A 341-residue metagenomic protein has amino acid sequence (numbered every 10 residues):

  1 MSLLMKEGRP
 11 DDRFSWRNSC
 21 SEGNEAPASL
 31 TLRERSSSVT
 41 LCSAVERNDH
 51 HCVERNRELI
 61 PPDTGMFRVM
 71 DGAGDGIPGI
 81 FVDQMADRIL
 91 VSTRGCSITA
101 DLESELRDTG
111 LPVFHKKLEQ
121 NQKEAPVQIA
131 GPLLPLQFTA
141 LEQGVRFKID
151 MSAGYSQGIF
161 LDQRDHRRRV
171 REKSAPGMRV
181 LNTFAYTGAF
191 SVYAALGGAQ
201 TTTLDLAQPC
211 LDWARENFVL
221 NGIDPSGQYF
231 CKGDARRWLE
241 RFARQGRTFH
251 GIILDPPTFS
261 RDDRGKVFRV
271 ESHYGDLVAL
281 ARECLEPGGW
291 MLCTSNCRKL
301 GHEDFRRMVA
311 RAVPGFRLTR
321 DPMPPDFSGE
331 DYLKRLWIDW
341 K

Functional and structural regions predicted by a protein language model:
M1-A86: Non-catalytic accessory regions of SAM-dependent methyltransferases
F14, W290-K341: C-terminal catalytic and target-recognition region of SAM-dependent MTase-like enzymes, primarily methyltransferases
D75-G76, D83, T99-L161, R168: Non-catalytic substrate-recognition/targeting regions of SAM-dependent transferases
G177-T183: Conserved class I S-adenosyl-L-methionine
T187-A199: Conserved SAM-binding loop of SAM-dependent methyltransferases across substrates and taxa, primarily the Class I
Q200-D205: Conserved SAM-binding motif I beta-strand of class I
D212-R247: S-adenosyl-L-methionine
A235-W238, F242-R311: S-adenosylmethionine
